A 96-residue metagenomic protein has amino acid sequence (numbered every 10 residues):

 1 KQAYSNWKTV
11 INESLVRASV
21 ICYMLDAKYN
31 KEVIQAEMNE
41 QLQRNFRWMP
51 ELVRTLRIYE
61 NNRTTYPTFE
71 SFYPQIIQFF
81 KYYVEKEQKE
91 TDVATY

Functional and structural regions predicted by a protein language model:
Q2-V10: Active-site rim elements
K8, L15-Y96: Pan-zinc metallopeptidase signature
